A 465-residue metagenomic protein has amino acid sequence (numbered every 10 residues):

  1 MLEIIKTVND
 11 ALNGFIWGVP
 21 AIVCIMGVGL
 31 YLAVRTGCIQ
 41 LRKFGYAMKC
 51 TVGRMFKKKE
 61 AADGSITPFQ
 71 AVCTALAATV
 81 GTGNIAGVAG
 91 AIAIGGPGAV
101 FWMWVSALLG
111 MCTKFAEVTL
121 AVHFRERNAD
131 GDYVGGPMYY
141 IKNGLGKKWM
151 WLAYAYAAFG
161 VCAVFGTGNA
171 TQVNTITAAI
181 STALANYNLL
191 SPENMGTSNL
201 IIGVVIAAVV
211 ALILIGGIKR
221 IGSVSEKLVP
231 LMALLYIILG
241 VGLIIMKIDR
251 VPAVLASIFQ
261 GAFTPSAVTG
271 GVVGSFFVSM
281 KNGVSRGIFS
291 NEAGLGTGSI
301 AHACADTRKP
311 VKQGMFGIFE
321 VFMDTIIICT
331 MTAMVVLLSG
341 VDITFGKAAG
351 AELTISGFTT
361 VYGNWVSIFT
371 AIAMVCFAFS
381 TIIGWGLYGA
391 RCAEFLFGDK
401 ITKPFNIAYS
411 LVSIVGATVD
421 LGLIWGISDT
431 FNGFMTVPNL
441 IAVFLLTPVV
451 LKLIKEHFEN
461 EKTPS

Functional and structural regions predicted by a protein language model:
M1-T82, I92-A99, G110, I414 (+1 more regions): N-terminal alpha-helical transmembrane segments of multi-pass membrane transport and channel/translocase proteins
I4-I5, R35-Q40, G83-V88, P97 (+7 more regions): Transmembrane helix-loop junctions in multi-pass membrane proteins
I22-G27, W104, A153-A158, L184-I218 (+4 more regions): Transmembrane alpha-helical segments of multi-pass small-molecule transport proteins
C24, V28-Y31, R35-M48, Y156 (+5 more regions): Membrane-interface loop-to-helix entry segments
L32-A33, S106-G131, M138, K142-N174 (+2 more regions): Helix-loop-helix module between adjacent transmembrane segments
C38-I66, G90-V100, W104, C112-G146 (+4 more regions): Flexible loop linkers connecting adjacent transmembrane helices in multi-pass alpha-helical membrane transporters
K59-I94, L120-G144, A155-V161, V273-F322: Alpha-helical membrane segments and immediately flanking helix-loop junctions that form or couple to the substrate/ion
E117-A129, V241-S257, P265-G271, C304-T307 (+2 more regions): Extracellular/periplasmic helix-exit of transmembrane alpha-helices
